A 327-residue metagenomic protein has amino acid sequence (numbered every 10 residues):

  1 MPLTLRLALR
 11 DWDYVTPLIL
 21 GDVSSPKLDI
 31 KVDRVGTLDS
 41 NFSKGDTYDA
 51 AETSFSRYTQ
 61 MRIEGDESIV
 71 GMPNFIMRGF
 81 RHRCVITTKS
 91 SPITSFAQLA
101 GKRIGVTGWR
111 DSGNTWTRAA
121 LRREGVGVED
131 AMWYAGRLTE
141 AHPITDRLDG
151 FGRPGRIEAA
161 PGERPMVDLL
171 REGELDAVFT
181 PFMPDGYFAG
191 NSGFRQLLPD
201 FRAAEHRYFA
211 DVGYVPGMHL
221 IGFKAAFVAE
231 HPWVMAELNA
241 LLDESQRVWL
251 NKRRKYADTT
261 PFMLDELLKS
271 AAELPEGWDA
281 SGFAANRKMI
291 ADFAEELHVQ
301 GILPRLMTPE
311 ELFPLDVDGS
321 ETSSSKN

Functional and structural regions predicted by a protein language model:
P2-R6: Extreme N-terminal starter segment of soluble prokaryotic enzymes
D13-E124, W133-H142: Short, glycine-/small- and polar/acidic-enriched structural segments that line small-molecule recognition paths
K31-K44, T94, Y134-D168, L267 (+2 more regions): Short helix-initiation/N-cap motifs at beta->coil->alpha
S90-F96, V126-V128, A226-V234: Short helix-loop capping/hinge motifs at secondary-structure junctions, enriched in acidic/polar residues
I144-R254: Pocket-lining segment of extracytoplasmic ligand-binding domains
G222, V228-V299: Secondary-structure end/capping motifs
F283-N327: Long, low-complexity C-terminal extensions of enzymes
